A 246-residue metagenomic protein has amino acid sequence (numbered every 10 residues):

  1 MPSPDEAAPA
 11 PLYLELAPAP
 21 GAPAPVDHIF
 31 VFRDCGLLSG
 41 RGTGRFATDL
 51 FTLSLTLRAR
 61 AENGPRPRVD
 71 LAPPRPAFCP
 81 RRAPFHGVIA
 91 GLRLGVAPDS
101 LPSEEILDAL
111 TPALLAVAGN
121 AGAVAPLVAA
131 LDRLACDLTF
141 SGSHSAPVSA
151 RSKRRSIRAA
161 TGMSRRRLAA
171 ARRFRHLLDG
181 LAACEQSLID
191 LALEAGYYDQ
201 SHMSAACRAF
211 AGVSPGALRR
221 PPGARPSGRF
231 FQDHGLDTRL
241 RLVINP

Functional and structural regions predicted by a protein language model:
M1-A150, A160-S164, A182, S187-Y198 (+1 more regions): Alpha-helical bundle regulatory/interaction domains
P147, L168-A171: Short, amphipathic alpha-helical segments
S152-S156, D199, M203: Short hydrophobic/aromatic patch on the recognition helix
I157, A169, C207-R208, R219: DNA major-groove recognition helix of helix-turn-helix
A211: A glycine-rich, hydrophobic loop/mini-helix early in the fold
